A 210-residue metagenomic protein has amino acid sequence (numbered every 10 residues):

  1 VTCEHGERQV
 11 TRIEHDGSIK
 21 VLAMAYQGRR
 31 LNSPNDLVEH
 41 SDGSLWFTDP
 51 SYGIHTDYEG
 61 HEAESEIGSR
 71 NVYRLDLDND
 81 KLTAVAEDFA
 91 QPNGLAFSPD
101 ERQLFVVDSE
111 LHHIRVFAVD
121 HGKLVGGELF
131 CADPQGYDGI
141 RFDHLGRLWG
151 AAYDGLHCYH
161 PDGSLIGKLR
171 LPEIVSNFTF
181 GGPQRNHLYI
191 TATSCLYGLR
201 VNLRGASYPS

Functional and structural regions predicted by a protein language model:
V1-E4, Q27-L45, E66-N71, L82-Q103 (+2 more regions): Beta-rich, blade/repeat-based domains predominating in secreted/periplasmic proteins but also intracellular
E4-H5, P50-Y52, S109, V119 (+4 more regions): Short loop/turn segments immediately following the C-termini of beta-strands
E7-E62, S69: Asp-box/WD-like beta-propeller blade repeats and closely related beta-sheet repeat scaffolds
Q9-T11, R70-Y73, H113-R115, G155-H157 (+1 more regions): A short loop-to-beta-strand structural motif that recurs across blades of beta-propeller domains
E14-S18, D76-D80, A118-G122, H160-S164 (+1 more regions): Short loop/turn segments that connect beta-strands within beta-propeller blades
K20-M24, T83-A86, V125-A132, G167-L171 (+1 more regions): Beta-propeller fold detector
Q103-S164: Loop/turn-rich, solvent-exposed surfaces of beta-rich toroidal or solenoidal domains
S176-S210: Blade-level signature of beta-propeller repeat domains, shared across WD40, Kelch, NHL, RCC1 and BNR/Asp-box propellers
